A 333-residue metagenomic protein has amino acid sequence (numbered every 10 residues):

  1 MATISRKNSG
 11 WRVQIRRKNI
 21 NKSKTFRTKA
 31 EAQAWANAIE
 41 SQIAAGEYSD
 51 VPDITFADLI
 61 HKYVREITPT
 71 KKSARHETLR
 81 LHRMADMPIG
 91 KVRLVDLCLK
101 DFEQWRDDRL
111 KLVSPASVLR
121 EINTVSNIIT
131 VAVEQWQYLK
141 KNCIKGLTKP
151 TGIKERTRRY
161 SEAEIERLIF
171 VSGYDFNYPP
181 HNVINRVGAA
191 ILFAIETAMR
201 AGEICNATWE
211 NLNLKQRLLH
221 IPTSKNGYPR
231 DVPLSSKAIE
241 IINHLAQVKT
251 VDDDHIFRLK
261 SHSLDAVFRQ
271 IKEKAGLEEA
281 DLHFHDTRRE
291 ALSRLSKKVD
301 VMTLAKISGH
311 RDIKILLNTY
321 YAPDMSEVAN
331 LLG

Functional and structural regions predicted by a protein language model:
M1-R27: Short, Arg/Lys-rich segments that mark the N-terminal edge of DNA/RNA- and chromatin-recognition modules
A2, K7, G146-K149, R158 (+3 more regions): Conserved tyrosine-mediated DNA breakage-rejoining catalytic core shared by Y-recombinases
T3, K22-T28, V64-K140, K154-T157 (+3 more regions): N-terminal core-binding DNA-recognition domain of tyrosine site-specific recombinases/integrases
R27-I43: A short, charged, amphipathic alpha-helix used as a generic interaction element across diverse proteins
S49-I67: Short, charged, surface-exposed hinge/linker loops at domain edges that act as mobile lids or interdomain connectors
P115-L119, L139-K141, K145-A201, C205 (+1 more regions): Basic, Lys/Arg- and aromatic-enriched nucleic-acid-binding interface segment
R159, T223-G227, K237-I239, H262-S263 (+2 more regions): Catalytic-site neighborhood detector that most strongly recognizes the C-terminal catalytic loop/helix of tyrosine
S172-I184, T197, V232, E240 (+2 more regions): Short, basic (Lys/Arg/His-rich) helix/loop patches that form interaction surfaces in the mid-to-C-terminal regions
